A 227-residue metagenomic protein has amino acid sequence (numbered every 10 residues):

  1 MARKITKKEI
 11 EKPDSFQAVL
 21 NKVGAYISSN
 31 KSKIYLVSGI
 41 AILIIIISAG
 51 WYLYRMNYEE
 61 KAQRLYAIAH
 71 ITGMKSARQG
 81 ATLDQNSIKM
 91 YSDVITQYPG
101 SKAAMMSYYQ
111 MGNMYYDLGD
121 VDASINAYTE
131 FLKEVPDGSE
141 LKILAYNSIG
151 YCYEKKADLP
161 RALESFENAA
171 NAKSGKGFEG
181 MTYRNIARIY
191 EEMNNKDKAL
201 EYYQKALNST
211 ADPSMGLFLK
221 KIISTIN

Functional and structural regions predicted by a protein language model:
A2-I40: N-terminal positive-inside, membrane-proximal cytosolic segments immediately preceding the first
Q97-A104, L118, K133-K142, A169-E179 (+1 more regions): Short solvent-exposed coil/turn linkers within tandem alpha-helical repeat scaffolds
